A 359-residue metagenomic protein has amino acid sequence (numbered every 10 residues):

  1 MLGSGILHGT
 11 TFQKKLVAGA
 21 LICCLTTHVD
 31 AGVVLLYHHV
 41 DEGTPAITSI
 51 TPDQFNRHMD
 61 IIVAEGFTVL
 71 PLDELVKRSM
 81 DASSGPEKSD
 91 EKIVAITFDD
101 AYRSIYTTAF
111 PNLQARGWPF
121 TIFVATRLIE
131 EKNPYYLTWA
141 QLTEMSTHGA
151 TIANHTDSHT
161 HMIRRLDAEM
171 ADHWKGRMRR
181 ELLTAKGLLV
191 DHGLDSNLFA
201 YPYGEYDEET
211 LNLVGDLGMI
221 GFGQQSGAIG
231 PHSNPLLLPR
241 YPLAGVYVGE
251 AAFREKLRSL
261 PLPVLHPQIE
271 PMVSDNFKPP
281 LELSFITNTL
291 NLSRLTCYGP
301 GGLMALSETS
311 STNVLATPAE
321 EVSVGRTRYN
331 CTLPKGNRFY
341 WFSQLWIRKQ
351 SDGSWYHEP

Functional and structural regions predicted by a protein language model:
M1-F12: N-terminal secretory signal peptides that target proteins for export/translocation
A18-G19, V29: Cleavable N-terminal signal peptides
V29-I93, S259-Q268, T317, R338-P359: N-terminal pre-catalytic segment of deacetylase/amide-hydrolase enzymes
G32-A46, E65, D90-V94, Y102-S104 (+2 more regions): Metal-dependent polysaccharide deacetylase catalytic core of the NodB/CE4 family, i.e., the active-site-bearing domain
Y206-G221: Short, electropositive alpha-helical surface patch
L243-F277: Short, compositionally biased P/S/T/A/G/V-rich stretches that sit at domain boundaries
P263-P359: Beta-strand-enriched, solvent-exposed domains that form extended recognition/catalytic surfaces
